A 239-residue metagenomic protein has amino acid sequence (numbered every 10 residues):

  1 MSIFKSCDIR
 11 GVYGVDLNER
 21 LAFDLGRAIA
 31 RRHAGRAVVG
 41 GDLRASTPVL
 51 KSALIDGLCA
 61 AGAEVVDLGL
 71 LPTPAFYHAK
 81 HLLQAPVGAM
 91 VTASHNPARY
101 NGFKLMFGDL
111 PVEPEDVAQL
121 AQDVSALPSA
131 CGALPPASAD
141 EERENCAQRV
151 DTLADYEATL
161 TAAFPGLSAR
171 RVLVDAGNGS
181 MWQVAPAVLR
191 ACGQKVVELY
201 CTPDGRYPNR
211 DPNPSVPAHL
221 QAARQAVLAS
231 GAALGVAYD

Functional and structural regions predicted by a protein language model:
M1-D56, A60-A61, P86-V87, C146-R171: An N-terminal, well-structured beta->alpha segment
I3-K5, I9, Y13, D67 (+3 more regions): Glycine-rich, flexible loop/turn motifs
R10-Y13, D42, L71, K104 (+2 more regions): Gly/Ser/Thr-rich beta-alpha loop segments that engage phosphate groups in nucleotides
Y13-D16, R31, A45, P74 (+6 more regions): Basic, gly/Ser/Thr/Pro-rich low-complexity segments located predominantly at protein N termini
L21, L25, P72, M181: Catalytic-loop motifs flanking and including active-site residues across diverse enzymes
I29, L83, V124-L127: Alpha-helix boundary/capping residues
A37-Y100, V188-D239: N-terminal small/polar loop signature for handling phosphorylated ligands or for N-terminal nucleophile
N101-A232: Gly/Ser/Thr-enriched, mixed-charge loops and adjacent short helices that form phosphate/oxyanion-binding elements
